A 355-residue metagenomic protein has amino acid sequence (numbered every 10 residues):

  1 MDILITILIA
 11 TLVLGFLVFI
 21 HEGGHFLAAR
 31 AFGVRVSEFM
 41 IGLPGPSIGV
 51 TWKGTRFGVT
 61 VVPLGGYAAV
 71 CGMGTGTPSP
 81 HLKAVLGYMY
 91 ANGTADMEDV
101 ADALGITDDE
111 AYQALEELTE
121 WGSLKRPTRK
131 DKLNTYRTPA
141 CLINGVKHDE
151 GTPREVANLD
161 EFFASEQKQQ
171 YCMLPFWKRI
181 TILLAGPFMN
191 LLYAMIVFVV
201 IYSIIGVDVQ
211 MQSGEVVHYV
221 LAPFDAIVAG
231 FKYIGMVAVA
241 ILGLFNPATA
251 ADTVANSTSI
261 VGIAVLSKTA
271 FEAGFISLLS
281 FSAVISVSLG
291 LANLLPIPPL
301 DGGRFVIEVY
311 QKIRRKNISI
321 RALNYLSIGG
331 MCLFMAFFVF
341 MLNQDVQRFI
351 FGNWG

Functional and structural regions predicted by a protein language model:
M1-L4, N353-G355: Short, strongly hydrophobic alpha-helical membrane anchors
I3-L17, F275-G290: Membrane-embedded alpha-helical segments that form the functional core of polytopic membrane enzymes, especially those
I7-P80, E110-E166, A292-R314: Small-residue-rich helix-interface/hinge motifs
L14-V18, N190, A194, I285-N293 (+1 more regions): Alpha-helical transmembrane segments of multi-pass membrane proteins
K83-A91: Short, amphipathic alpha-helical "recognition" segments used to contact nucleic acids or chromatin
A91-L104: Short acidic, hydrophobic short linear motifs in intrinsically disordered regions
R154-L289, V306-I328, Q344-G355: Functional transmembrane alpha-helices
